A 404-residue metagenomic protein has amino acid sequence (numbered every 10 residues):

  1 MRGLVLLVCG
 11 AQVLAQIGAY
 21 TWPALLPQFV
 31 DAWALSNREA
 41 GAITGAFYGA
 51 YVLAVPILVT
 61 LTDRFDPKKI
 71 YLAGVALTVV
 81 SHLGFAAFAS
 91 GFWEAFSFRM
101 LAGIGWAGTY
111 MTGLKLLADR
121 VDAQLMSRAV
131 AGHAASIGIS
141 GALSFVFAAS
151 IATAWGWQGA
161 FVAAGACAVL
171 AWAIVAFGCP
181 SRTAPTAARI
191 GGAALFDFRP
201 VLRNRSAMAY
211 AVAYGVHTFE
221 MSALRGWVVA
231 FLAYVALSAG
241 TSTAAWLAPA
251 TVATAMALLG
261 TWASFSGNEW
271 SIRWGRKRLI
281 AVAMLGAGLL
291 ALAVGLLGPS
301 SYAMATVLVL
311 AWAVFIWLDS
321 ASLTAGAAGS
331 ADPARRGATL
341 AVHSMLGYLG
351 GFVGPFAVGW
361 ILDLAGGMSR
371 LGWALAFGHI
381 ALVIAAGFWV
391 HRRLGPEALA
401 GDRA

Functional and structural regions predicted by a protein language model:
Y20, Y48-P56, G141-A142, A257-F265 (+1 more regions): Residue-level signature of mid-helix packing/kink "hotspots" within the transmembrane helices of 12-pass Major
W22-P23, A207-A257: Extracytoplasmic gate region of multi-pass secondary transporters
L53-A89: Conserved MFS/SLC helix-loop-helix module at the cytosolic interface between two early adjacent transmembrane helices
F98-S136: Cytoplasmic helix-loop-helix junction between adjacent transmembrane helices in 12-TM secondary transporters
H133-C179: Helix-loop-helix hairpin linking two adjacent transmembrane segments in secondary transporters
A173-G178, G367, W373-A404: Multi-pass alpha-helical transporter architecture, strongest for 12-TM Major Facilitator/SLC carriers used
R182-A211: Juxtamembrane intracellular "pre-TM" segments in multi-pass secondary transporters
K277-L323: C-terminal transmembrane helical hairpin of 12-TM major facilitator-type secondary transporters
